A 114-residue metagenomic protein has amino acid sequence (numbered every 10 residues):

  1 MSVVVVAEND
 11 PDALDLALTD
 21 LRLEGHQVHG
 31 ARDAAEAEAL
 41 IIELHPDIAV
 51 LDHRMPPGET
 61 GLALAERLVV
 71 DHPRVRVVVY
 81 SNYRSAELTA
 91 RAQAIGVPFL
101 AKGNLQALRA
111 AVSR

Functional and structural regions predicted by a protein language model:
A7-E8: Conserved acidic carboxylate
P11-H29: Two-component/phosphorelay signaling modules centered on CheY-like receiver
G30-I48, P56: Acidic, metal-coordinating helix/loop segments flanking the phosphotransfer/catalytic sites of two-component signaling
I42-L44, R67-V75, I95: Conserved phosphotransfer cores of two-component systems
D52-E66: Conserved phosphotransfer microenvironments
E87, G103-R114: C-terminal output helix
R91-L100: As written
